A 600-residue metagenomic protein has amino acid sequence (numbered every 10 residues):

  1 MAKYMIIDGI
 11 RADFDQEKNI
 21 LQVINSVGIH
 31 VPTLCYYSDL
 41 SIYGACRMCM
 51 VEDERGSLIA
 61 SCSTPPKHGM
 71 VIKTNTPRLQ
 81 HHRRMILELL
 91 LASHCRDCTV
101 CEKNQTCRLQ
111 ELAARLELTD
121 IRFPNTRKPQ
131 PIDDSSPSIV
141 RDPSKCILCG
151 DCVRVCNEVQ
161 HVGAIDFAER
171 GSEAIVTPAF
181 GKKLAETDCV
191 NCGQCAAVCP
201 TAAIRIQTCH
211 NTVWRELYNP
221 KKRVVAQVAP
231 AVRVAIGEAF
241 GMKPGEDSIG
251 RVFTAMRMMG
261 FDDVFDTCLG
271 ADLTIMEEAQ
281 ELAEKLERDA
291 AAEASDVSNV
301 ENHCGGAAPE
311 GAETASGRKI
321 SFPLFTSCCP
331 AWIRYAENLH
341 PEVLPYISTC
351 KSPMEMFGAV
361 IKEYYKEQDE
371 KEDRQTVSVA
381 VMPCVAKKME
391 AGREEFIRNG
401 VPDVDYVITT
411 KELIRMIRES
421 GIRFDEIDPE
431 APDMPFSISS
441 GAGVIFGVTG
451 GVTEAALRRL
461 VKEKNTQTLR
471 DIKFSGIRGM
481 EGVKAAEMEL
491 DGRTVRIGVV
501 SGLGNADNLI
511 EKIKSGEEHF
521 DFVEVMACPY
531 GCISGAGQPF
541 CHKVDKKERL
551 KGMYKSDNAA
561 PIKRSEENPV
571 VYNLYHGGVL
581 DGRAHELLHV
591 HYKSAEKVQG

Functional and structural regions predicted by a protein language model:
M1-M5: Short structural boundary motif marking the start of a folded domain
I7-I10, E54-R55: Short strand-turn-strand beta-turns centered on an Asx-Gly dipeptide
I10-Q16: A short N-terminal beta-strand-loop micro-motif at the entrance of redox/enzyme domains
A12, D134, S144, T187 (+3 more regions): Residues that cap or flank secondary-structure elements
D15, P137, I147, V190 (+2 more regions): Residue-level recognition of alpha-helix initiation/capping sites
Q16-V71, N75-H81, Q207-G600: Iron-sulfur-associated redox domains of electron-transfer enzymes in respiratory and anaerobic energy metabolism
R47-N191, A197, I204-R223: Fe-S ferredoxin-like electron-transfer domains and their immediately adjacent linker/connector regions across
Q160, C199, Y365-D369: Structural motif corresponding to the C-terminal cap of alpha-helices
